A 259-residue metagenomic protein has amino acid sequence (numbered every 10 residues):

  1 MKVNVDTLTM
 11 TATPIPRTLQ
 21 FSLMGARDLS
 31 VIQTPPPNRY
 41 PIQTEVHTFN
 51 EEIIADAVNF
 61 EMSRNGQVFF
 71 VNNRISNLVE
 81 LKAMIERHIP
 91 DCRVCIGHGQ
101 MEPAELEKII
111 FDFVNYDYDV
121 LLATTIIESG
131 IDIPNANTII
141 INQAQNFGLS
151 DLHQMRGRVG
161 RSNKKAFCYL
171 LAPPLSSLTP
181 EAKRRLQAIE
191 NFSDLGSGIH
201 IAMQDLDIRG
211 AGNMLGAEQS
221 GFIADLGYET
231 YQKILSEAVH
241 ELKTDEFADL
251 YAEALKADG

Functional and structural regions predicted by a protein language model:
M1-Q67: Post-DEXD/H (motif II) to motif III coupling segment of the RecA-like Helicase ATP-binding lobe
T9, E51-F69, N73, N77-E80 (+2 more regions): C-terminal helicase module of SF1/SF2 nucleic-acid helicases/translocases
